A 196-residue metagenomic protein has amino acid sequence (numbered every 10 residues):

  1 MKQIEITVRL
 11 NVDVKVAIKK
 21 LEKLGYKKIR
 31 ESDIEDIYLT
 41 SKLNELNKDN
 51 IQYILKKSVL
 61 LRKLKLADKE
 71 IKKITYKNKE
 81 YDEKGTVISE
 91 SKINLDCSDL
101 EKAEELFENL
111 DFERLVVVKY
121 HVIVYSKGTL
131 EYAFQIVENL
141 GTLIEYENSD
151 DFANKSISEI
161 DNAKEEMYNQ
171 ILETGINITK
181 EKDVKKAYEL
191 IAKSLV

Functional and structural regions predicted by a protein language model:
M1-T129, E173, N177, K185-V196: N-terminal strand-loop-strand beta-hairpin
K69-S89, L140-I144, D151-D161, E165: Structural motif
L110-I157: Conserved, surface-exposed functional patches that form binding/active-site neighborhoods
A153-K186: Mixed-charge, glycine-accented linear interaction segment located at domain edges/termini
